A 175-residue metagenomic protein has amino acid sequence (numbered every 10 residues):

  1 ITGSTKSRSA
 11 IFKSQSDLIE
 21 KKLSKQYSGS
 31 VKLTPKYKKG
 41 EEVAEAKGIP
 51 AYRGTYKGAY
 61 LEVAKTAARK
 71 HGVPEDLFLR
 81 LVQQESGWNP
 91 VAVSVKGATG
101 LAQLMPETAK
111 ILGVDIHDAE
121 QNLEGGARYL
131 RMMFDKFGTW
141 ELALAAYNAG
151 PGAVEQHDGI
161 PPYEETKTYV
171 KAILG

Functional and structural regions predicted by a protein language model:
I1-L79, G175: Cell-wall glycan-active module
K32, N89-V91: Short, solvent-exposed loop/turn elements at domain surfaces
K47-A51, K110-V114, H157: Short coil/turn segments at secondary-structure junctions
P50-L61, K70-H71, E75, V93-A98 (+4 more regions): Solvent-exposed, acidic/flexible segments
E62-K65, R69-N89, L123-R128, A143-G150 (+1 more regions): Short, functionally critical alpha-helical segments immediately adjacent to catalytic or ligand/cofactor-binding
V91-V114, N122-L130, A145, P151-G152 (+1 more regions): Substrate-binding/active-site groove segments that recognize and process beta-1,4-linked N-acetyl-hexosamine
R131-A172: Catalytic and binding regions of secreted/periplasmic enzymes and modules that target cell-wall glycans
